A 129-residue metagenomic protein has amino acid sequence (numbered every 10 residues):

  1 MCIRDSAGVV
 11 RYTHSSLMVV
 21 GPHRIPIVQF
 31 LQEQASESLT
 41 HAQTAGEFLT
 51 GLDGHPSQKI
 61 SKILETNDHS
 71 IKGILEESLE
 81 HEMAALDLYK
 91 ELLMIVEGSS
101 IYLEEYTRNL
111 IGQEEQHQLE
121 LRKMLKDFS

Functional and structural regions predicted by a protein language model:
M1-I3: Short, small-residue-biased leader/transition segments that mark boundaries at the very start of proteins
S6, Q32-Q43, E76, E80-M83 (+2 more regions): Generic structural signal for well-ordered, non-transmembrane alpha-helical segments in soluble/cytosolic regions
G8, T13-S16, V20-K59, L121-F128: Conserved alpha-helical segments that form or flank metal/cofactor-binding pockets of metalloenzymes
V9-T13, S78, L86-L93: A structural feature that tracks compact, well-ordered secondary-structure segments with a strong bias toward
R24, L31, D68-I71, L75 (+3 more regions): Amphipathic alpha-helical coiled-coil segments and their boundaries
I27, S38-H41, A45, I71-I74 (+2 more regions): Amphipathic alpha-helical interface surfaces
I60-H81: Acidic/His metal-coordination segments adjacent to aromatic residues that form catalytic metal sites in metalloenzymes
L88-S129: Preference for long, well-ordered alpha-helical segments
